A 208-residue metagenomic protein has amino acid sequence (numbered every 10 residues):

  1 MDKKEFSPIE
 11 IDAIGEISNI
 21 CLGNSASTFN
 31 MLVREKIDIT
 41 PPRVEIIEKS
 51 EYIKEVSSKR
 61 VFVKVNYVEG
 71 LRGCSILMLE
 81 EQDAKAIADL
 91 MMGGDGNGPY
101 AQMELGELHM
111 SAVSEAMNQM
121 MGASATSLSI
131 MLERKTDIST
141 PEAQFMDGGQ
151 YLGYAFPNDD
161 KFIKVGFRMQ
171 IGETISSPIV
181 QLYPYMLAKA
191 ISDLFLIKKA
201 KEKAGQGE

Functional and structural regions predicted by a protein language model:
D2-Q206: Composition-driven recognition of glycine/serine/threonine/acidic- and proline-rich low-complexity segments and repeats
